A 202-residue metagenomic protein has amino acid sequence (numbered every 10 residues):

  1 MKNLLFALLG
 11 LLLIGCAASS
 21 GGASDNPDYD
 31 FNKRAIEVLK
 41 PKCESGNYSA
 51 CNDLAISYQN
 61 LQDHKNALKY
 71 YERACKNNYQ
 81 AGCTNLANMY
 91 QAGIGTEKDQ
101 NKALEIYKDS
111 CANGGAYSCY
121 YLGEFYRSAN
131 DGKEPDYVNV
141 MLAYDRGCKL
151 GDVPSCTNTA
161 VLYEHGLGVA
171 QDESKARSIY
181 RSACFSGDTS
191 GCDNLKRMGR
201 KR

Functional and structural regions predicted by a protein language model:
F6-G15: Bacterial N-terminal signal peptides
A17-S19: Bacterial signal peptide processing site
E44-N47, Y58, K76-Y79, A92-I94 (+7 more regions): Short helix-capping/linker turns of helical repeat alpha-solenoids
D53-N60, N85-A92, I106, Y120-A129 (+4 more regions): Hydrophobic face of amphipathic alpha-helices that form TPR/SEL1-like repeat modules and related alpha-solenoid
